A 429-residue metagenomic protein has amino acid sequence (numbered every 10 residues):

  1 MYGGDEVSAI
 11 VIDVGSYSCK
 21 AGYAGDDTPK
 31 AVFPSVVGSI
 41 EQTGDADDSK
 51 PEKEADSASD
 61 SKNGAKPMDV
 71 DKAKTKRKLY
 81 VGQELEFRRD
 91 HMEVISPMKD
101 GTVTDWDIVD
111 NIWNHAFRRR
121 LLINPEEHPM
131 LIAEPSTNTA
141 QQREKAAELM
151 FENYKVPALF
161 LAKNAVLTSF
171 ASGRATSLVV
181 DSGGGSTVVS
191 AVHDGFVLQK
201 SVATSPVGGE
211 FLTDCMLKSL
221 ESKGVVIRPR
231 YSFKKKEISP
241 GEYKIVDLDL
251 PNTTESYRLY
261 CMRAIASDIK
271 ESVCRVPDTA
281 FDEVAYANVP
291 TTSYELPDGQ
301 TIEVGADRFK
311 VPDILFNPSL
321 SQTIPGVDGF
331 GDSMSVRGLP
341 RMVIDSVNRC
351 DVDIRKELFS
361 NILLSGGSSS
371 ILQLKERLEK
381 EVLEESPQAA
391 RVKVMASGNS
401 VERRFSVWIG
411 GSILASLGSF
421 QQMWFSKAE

Functional and structural regions predicted by a protein language model:
M1-S182, S186-E429: C-terminal region/appendage detector
